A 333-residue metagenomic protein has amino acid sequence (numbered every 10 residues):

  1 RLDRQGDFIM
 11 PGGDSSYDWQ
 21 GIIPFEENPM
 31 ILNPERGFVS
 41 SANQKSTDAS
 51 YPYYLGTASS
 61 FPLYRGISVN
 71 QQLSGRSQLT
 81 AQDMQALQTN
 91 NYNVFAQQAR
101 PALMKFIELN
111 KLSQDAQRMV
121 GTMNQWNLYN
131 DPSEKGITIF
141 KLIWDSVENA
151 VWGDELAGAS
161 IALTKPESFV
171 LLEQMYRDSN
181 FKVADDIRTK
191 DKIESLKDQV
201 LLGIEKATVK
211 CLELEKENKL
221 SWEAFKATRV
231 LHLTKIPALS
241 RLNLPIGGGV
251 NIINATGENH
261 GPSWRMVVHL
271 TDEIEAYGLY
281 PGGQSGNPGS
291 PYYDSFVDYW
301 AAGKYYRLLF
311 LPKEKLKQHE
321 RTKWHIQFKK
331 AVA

Functional and structural regions predicted by a protein language model:
R1-K105, L109-R118, Q125-A333: C-terminal/peripheral segments of proteins
